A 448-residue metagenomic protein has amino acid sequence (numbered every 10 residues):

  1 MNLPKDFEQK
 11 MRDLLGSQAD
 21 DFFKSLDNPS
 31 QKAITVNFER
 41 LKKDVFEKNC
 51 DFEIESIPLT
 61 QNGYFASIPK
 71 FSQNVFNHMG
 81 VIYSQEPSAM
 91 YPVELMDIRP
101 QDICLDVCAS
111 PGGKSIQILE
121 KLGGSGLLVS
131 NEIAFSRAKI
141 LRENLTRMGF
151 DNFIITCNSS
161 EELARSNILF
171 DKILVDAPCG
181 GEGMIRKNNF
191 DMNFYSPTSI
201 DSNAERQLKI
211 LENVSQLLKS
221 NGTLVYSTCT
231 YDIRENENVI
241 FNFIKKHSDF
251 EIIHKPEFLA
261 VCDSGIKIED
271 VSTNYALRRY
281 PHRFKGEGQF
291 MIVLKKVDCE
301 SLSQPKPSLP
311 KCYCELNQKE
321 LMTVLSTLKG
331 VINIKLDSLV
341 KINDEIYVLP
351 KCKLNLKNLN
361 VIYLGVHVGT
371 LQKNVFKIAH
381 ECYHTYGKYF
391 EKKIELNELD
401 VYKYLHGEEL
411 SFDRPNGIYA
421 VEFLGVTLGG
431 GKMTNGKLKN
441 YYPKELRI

Functional and structural regions predicted by a protein language model:
M1-N49, E287-F290, V297-I448: Polybasic, low-complexity RNA-engagement segments
L59-I98, L141, P443: Class I SAM-dependent transferase core
Q101-S110, V129: Conserved class I S-adenosyl-L-methionine
P111-G124: Conserved SAM-binding loop of SAM-dependent methyltransferases across substrates and taxa, primarily the Class I
L122-G123, L218-S220: Helix-to-beta-strand junctions that scaffold the AdoMet/dcAdoMet cofactor pocket in Class I SAM-dependent enzymes
N131-I168, V175: S-adenosyl-L-methionine
S136, K172-N213, C229-N236: Mobile active-site "lid"/loop adjacent to the S-adenosyl-L-methionine
F170, T223-Y226, Y231-Y347: Class I S-adenosyl-L-methionine
